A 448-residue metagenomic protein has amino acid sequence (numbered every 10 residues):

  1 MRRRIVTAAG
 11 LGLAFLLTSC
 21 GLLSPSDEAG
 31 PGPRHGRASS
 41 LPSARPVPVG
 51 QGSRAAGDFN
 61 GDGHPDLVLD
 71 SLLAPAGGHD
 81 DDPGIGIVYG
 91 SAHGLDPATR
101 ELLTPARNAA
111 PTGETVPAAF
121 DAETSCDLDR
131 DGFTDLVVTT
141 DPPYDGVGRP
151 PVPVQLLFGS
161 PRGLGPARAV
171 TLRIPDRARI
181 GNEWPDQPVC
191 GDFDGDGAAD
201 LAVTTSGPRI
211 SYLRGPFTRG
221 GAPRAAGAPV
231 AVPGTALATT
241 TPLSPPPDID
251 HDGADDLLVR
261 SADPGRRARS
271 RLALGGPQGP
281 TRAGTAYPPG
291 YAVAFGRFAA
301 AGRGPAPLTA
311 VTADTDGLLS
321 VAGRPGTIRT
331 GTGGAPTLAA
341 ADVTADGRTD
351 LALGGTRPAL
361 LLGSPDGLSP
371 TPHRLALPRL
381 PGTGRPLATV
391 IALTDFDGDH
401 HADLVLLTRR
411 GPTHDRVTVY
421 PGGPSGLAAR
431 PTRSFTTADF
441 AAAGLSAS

Functional and structural regions predicted by a protein language model:
R2-S448: Beta-propeller-forming repeat regions
